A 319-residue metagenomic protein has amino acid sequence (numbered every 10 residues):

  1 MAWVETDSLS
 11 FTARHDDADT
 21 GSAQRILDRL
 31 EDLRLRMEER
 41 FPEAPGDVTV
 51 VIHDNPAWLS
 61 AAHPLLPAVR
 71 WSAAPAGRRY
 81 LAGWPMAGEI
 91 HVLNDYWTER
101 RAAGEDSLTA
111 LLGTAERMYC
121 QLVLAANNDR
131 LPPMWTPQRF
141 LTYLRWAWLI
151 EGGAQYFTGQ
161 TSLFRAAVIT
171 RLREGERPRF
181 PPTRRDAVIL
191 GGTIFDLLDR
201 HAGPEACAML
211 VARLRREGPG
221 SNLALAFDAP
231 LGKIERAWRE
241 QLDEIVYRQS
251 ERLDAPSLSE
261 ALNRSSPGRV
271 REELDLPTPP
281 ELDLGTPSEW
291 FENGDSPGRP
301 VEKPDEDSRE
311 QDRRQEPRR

Functional and structural regions predicted by a protein language model:
M1-A2, A18, R213-R319: Beta/coil-rich, acidic/histidine-enriched accessory regions frequently appended to metallopeptidases
V4-S22, D95-R100: Acidic/histidine-rich, surface-exposed loop or edge segments in extracytoplasmic proteins
A18-S72, E105-D106, L112, E116 (+1 more regions): Zn2+-dependent metallopeptidase catalytic core
D19, A23-L30, G104-E116, Y143-E151 (+3 more regions): Solvent-exposed, acidic/flexible segments
R34-F41, A115-L131, F157-S162, L198-A202 (+4 more regions): Sec/Tat-exported extracytoplasmic proteins
E38-H53, D129-P137, A167-I169, A206-R213: Surface-exposed patches in mature extracellular/periplasmic domains of secreted proteins
P75-F164: Zinc-dependent metallopeptidase catalytic helix centered on the HExxH motif and its immediate flanking segment
W148, G153-S162, R171-G232, D243: Active-site-proximal alpha-helical
